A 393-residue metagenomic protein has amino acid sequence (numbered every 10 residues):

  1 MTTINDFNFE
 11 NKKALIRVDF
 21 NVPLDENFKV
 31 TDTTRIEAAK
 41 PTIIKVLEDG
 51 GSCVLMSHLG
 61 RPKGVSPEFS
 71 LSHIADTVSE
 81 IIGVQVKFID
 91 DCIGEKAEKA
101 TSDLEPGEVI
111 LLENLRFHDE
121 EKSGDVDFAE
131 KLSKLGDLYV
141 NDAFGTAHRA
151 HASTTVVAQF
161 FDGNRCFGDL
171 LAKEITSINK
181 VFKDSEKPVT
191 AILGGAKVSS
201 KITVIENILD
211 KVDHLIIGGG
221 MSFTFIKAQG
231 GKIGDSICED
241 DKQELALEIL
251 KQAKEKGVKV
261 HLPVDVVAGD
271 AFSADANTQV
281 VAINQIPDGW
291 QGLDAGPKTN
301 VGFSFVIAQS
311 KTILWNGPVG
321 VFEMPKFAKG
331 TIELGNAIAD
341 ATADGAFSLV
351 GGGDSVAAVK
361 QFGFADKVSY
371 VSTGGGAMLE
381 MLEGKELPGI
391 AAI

Functional and structural regions predicted by a protein language model:
M1-I393: Active-site loop-to-helix "anion-binding N-cap" substructures in soluble metabolic enzymes
